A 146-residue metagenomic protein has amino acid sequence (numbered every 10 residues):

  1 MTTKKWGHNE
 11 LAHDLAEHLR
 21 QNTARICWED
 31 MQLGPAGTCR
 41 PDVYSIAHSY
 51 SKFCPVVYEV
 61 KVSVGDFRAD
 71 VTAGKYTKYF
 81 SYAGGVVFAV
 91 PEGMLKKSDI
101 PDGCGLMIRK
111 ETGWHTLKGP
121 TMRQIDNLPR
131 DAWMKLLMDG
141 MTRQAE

Functional and structural regions predicted by a protein language model:
M1-C27, P35, S98-E146: Non-catalytic C-terminal interaction segments of nucleic acid-processing enzymes
N9-H13, R40-D42, A73: Short amphipathic alpha-helical segment that frequently serves as the phosphate-/nucleotide-binding helix
L15, L33-G34, I46-H48, K75-K78 (+1 more regions): Short, flexible, glycine/charge-rich loop motifs used to bind or transfer phosphoryl groups or to couple energy/partner
I26-A36, R40-I46: Catalytic cores of RNA-modifying enzymes
P41-V57: Active-site beta-strand-loop-beta-strand hairpin of nuclease catalytic cores that positions key catalytic residues
P55, V62-C104: Catalytic cores of nucleic-acid endonucleases
